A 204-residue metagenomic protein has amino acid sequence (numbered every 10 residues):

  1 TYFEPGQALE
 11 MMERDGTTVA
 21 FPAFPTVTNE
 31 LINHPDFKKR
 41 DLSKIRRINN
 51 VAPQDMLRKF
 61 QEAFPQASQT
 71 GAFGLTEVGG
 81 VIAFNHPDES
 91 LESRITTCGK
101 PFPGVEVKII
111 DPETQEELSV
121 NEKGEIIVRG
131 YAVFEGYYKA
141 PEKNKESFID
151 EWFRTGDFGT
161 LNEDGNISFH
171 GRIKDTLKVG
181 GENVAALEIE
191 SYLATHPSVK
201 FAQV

Functional and structural regions predicted by a protein language model:
T1-E4, T70: Short beta-strand->loop structural element characteristic of the AMP-binding/adenylate-forming
G6-L9, F37, K145, E190: Short hydrophobic/charged patches on amphipathic alpha-helices used for structural packing and interfaces
L9, R14-A23, N29-S93, E106: Gly/Ser/Thr-rich phosphate-binding loop
M12, P22, G130, E135-G136 (+2 more regions): AMP-binding/adenylate-forming catalytic core of the ANL superfamily
I45, F102-G104, V199: Core-facing hydrophobic residues within beta-strands of well-ordered domains
G74, G99, D157, G181: Active-site glycine-centered loops adjacent to acidic/histidine catalytic or metal-binding residues that shape
K100-G104, E116-S147, E182-V184: Conserved ATP/PPi-binding loop(s) of AMP-dependent carboxylate-activating enzymes
